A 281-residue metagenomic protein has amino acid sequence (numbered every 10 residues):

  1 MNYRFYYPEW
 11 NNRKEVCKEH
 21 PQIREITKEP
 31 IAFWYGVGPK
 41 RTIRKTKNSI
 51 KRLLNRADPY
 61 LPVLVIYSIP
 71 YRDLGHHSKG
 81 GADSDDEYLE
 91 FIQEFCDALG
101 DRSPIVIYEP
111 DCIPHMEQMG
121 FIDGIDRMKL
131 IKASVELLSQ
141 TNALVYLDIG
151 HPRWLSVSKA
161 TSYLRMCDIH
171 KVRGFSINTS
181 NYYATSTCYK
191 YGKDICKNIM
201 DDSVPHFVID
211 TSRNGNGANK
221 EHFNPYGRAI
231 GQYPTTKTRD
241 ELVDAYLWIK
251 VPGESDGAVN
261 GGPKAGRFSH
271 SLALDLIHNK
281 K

Functional and structural regions predicted by a protein language model:
N2-A98, V251-L276: N-terminal carbohydrate-binding/catalytic regions of secreted carbohydrate-active enzymes
P8-T27, P152-S271: Surface-exposed substrate-engagement region within the catalytic domains of secreted or surface-exposed extracellular
A32, P59-V65, S103-I107, N142-Y146 (+3 more regions): Structural preference for beta-strand elements that scaffold enzyme active sites
P39-K47, D85-Y88, G124-R127, V157 (+2 more regions): Solvent-exposed, acidic/flexible segments
I50-L54, I92-C96, I131-V135, T161 (+1 more regions): Generic structural signal for well-ordered alpha-helices, preferentially at hydrophobic/aromatic core positions
R56-Y60, E94-P104, A133-V145, N198-V204 (+1 more regions): A structural motif corresponding to the C-terminal end of an alpha-helix and its immediate exit/capping segment
D73-S78, P110-I122, V145-H151, S176-A184: Active-site-proximal beta-alpha loop/turn segments in soluble metabolic enzymes
G80-R102, P110-N142, V157-K159: Active-site cleft segment of glycoside hydrolase catalytic domains centered on the general acid/base Glu
